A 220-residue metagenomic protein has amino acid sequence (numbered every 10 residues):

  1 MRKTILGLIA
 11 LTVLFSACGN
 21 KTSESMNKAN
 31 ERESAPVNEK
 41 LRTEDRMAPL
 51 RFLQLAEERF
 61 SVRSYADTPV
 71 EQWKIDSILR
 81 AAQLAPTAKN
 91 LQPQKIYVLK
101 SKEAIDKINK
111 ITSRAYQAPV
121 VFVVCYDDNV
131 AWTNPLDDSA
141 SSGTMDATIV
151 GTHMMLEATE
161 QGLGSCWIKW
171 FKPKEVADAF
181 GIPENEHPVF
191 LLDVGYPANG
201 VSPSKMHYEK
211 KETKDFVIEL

Functional and structural regions predicted by a protein language model:
M1-T4, N20: Positively charged n-region of N-terminal signal peptides that target proteins for export
G7-S16: Bacterial N-terminal signal peptides
C18-L220: Acidic, surface-exposed loops and disordered segments
